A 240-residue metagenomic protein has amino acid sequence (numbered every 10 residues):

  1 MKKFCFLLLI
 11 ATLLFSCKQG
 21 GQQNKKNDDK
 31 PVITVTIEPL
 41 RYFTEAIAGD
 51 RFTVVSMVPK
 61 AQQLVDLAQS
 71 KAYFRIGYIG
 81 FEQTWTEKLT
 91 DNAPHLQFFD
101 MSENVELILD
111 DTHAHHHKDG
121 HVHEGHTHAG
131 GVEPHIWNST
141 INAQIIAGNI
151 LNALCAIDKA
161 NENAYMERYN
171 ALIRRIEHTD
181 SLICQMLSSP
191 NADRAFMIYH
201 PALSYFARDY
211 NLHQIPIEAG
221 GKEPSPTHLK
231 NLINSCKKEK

Functional and structural regions predicted by a protein language model:
F4-L13: Sec-dependent N-terminal signal peptides
C17-K240: Extracytoplasmic metal-acquisition and chelation regions
